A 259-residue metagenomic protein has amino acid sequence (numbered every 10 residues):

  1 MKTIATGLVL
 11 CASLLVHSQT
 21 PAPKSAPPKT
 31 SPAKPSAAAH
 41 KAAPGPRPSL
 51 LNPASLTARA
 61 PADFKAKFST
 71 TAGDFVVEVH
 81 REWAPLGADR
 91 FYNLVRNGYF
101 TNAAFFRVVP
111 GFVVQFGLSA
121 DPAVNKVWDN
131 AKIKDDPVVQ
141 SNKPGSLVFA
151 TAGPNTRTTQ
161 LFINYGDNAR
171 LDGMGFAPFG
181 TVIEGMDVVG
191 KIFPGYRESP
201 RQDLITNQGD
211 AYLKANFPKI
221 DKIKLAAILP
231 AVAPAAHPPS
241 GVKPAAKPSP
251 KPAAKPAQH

Functional and structural regions predicted by a protein language model:
M1-Q19: Sec-dependent N-terminal signal peptides
Q19-H259: Cyclophilin-like peptidyl-prolyl cis-trans isomerases
